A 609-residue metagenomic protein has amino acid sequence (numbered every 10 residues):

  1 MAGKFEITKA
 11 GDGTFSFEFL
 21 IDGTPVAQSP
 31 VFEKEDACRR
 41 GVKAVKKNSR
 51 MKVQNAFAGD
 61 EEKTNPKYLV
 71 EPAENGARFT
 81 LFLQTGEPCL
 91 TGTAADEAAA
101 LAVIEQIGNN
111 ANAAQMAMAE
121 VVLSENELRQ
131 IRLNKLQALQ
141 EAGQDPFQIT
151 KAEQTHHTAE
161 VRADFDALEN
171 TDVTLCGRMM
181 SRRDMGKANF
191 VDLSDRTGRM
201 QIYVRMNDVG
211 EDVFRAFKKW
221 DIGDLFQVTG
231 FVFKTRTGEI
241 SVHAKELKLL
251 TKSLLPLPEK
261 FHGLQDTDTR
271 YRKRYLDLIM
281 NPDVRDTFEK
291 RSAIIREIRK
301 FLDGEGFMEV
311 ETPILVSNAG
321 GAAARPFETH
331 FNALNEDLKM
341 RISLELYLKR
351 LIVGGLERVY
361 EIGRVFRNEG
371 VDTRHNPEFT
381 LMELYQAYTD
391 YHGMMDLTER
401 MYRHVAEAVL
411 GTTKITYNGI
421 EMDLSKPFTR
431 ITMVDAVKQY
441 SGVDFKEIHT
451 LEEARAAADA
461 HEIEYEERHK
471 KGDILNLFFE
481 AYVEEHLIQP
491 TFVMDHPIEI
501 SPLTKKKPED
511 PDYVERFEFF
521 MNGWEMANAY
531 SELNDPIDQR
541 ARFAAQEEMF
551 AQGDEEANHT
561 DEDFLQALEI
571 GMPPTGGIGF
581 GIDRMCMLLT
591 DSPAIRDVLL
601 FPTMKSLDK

Functional and structural regions predicted by a protein language model:
M1-D12, G41-G76: Short N-terminal "domain-start" leader segments that mark the transition from disordered tails or signal peptides into
M1-F5, N65-P66, D96, A100-A119 (+4 more regions): A broadly structural signal marking compact, well-ordered functional cores that mediate small-ligand/cofactor/substrate
G3-A27, L69-C89: Short aromatic-glycine-(Arg/Gly/Cys) micro-motifs in beta-strand/loop hairpins
F15-F17, F32, F79, A94 (+1 more regions): Conserved hydrophobic/aromatic "anchor" residues that stabilize well-ordered secondary structure elements
E18, S29, N48, T91-G92 (+1 more regions): Tandem-repeat architecture and repeat-register "anchor" residues
T24-E35, G86-A99: A short, exposed loop/beta-hairpin motif centered on an aromatic-Gly-Thr core
E35-E61, A98-M116: A low-complexity, Ser/Thr/Gly/Pro-enriched, surface-exposed linker/loop concept that marks segments flanking
A117-K609: Class II aminoacyl-tRNA synthetase catalytic cores and aaRS-like
